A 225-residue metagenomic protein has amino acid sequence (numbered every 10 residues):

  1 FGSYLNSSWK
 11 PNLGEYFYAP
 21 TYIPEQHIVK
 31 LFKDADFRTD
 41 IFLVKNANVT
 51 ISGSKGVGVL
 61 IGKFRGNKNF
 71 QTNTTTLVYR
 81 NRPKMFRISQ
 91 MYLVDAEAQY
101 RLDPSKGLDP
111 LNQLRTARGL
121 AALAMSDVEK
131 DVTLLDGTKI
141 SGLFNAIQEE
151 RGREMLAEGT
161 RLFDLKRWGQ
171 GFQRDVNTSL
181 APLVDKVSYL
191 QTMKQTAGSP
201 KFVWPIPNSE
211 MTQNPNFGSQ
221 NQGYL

Functional and structural regions predicted by a protein language model:
F1-H27: His/Glu-based metal-binding/catalytic segments typifying zinc-dependent metallopeptidases
F1-L5, K33-L225: Acidic/polar-rich alpha-helix caps and helix-coil junctions
K30: A contiguous, surface-exposed recognition patch within enzymatic or periplasmic domains that forms
